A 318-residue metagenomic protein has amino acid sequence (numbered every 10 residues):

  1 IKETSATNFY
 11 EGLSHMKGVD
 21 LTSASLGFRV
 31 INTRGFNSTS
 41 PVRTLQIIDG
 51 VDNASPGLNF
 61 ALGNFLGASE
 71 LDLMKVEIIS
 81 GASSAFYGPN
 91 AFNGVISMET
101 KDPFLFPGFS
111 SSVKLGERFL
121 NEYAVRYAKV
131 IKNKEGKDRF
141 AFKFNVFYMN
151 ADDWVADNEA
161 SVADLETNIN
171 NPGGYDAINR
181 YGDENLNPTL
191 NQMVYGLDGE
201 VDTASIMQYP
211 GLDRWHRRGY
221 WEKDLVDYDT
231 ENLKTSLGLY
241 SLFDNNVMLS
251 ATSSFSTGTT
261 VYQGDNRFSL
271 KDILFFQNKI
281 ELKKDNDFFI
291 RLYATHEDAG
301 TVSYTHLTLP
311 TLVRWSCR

Functional and structural regions predicted by a protein language model:
Y10-D52: Extracytoplasmic beta-strand/coil segments of soluble accessory domains associated with Gram-negative outer-membrane
L13, V76-E77, I96-M98: Non-catalytic regulatory/gating segments with a bias toward low-complexity or hydrophobic composition
D52-S80: Short acidic/polar hinge/loop motifs at secondary-structure boundaries that mediate gating or recognition
S83-S84, V95, T100-K132, V146-Y148 (+1 more regions): Short strand-turn segments of transmembrane beta-barrel domains in outer membranes, especially the first one or two
S111-L115, F144-N150, A251-T257, I290-A294: Transmembrane beta-barrel strands of outer-membrane/channel proteins
V125-K129, L237-S241, N278-K284: Residues on the lipid-exposed face of transmembrane beta-strands in outer-membrane beta-barrel proteins
K134-E135, F140-F142, N246-L249, N286-L292: Repeated loop/turn-to-beta-strand initiation elements of outer-membrane beta-barrel proteins
T305-T311: Conserved small/polar residues in nucleotide/adenosyl-binding loops
